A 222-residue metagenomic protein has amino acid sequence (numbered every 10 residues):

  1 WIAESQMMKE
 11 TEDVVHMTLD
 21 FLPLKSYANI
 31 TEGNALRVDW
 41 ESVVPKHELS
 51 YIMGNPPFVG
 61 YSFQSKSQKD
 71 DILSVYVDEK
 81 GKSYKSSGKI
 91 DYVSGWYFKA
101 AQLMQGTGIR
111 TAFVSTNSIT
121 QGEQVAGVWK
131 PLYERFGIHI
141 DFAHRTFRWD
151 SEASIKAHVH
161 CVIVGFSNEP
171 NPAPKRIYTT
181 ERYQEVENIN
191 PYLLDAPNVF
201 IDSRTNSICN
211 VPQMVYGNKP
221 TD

Functional and structural regions predicted by a protein language model:
W1-E12, H16-D20, L24-K25, A35-D222: Signature of N6-adenine DNA methyltransferases within the class I
A28: Short, conserved active-site loop motifs that form the nucleotide-linked donor/cofactor pocket
T31-E32: Conserved residues in the N-terminal Rossmann fold of short-chain dehydrogenase/reductase
